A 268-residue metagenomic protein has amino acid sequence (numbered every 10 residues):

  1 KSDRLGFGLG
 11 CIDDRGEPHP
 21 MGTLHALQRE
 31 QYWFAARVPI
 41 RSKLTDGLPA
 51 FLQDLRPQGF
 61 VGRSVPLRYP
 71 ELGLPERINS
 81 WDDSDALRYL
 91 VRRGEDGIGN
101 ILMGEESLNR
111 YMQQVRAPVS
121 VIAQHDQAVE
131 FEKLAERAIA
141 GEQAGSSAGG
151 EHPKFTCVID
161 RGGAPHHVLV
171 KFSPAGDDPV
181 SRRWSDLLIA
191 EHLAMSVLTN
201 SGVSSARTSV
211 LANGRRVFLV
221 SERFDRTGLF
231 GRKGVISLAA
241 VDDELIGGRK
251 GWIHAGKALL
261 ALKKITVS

Functional and structural regions predicted by a protein language model:
K1-S268: Phosphate/dinucleotide-binding and metal-coordinating scaffold of catalytic cores in nucleotide-dependent enzymes
